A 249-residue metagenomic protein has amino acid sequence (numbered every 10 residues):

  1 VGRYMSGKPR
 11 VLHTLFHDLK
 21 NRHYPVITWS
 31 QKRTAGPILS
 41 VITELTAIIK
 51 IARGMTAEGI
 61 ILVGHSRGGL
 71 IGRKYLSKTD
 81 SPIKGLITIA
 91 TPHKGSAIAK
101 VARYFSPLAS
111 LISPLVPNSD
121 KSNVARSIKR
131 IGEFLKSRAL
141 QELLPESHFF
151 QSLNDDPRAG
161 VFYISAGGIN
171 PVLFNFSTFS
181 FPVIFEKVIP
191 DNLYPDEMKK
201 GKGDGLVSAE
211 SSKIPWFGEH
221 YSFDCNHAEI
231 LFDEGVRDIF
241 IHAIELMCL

Functional and structural regions predicted by a protein language model:
V1-E58: Active-site catalytic motif of lipid deacylating hydrolases and related acyltransferases
V1-R3, H65, T91, G168: Glycine-rich His-Gly loop
I38, L70-R73, G95-I98: Extracytoplasmic/secreted cell-surface and envelope-processing proteins
T43, S77-L249: Helical cap/lid subdomain of alpha/beta-hydrolase-fold lipid enzymes that gates access to the catalytic pocket
I49, Y75-L76: A conserved amphipathic alpha-helix that caps or lines the catalytic cleft of carbohydrate- and lipid-modifying enzymes
A57-I60, V161: Short coil/turn segments at beta-strand junctions that form active-site/ligand-binding loops
V63-G68, G72, A90: Gly/Ala-rich beta-loop-alpha elbow adjacent to hydrolase catalytic centers
